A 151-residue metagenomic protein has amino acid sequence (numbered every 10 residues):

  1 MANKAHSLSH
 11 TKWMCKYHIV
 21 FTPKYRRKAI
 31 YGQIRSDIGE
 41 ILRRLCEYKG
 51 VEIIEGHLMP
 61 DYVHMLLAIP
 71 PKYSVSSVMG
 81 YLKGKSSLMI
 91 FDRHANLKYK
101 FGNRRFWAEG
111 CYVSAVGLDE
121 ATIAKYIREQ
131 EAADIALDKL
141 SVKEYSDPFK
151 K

Functional and structural regions predicted by a protein language model:
M1-K151: Basic nucleic-acid-binding interfaces
